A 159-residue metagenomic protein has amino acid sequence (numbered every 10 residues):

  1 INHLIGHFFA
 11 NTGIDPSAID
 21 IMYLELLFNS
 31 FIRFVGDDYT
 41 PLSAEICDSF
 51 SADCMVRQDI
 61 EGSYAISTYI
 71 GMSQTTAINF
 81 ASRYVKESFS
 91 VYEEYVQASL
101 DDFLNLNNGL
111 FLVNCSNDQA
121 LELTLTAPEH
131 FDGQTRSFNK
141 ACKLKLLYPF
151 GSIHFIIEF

Functional and structural regions predicted by a protein language model:
I1-F159: N-terminal auxiliary interaction/assembly segments of multi-subunit proteins
